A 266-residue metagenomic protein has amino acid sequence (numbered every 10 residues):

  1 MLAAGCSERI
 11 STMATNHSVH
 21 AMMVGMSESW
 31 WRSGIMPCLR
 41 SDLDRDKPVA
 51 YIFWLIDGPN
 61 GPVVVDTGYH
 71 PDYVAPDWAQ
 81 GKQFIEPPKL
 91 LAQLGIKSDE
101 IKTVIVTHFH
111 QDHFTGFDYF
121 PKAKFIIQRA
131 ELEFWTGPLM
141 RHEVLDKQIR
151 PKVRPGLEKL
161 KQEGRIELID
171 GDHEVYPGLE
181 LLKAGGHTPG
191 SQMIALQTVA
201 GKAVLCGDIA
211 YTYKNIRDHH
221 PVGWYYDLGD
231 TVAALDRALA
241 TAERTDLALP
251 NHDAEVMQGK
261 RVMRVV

Functional and structural regions predicted by a protein language model:
M1-T12: N-terminal amphipathic/basic-hydrophobic helices that include classical n-h-c signal peptides and signal-anchor
E8-I10, M26-K89, Q93, M193-G207: Conserved beta-strand hairpin/beta-sheet module of binuclear metal-dependent hydrolase folds, prominently
V24, T67-Y69, F109, A130-E131 (+3 more regions): Active-site metal-binding loops of divalent metal-dependent hydrolases
L39, P76-G81, R141-V144, H219-Y225: Short glycine-enriched, charge-decorated loop/helix-capping segments at active-site entrances that position
W78-I127: Active-site metal-binding motif and surrounding structural segment of the metallo-beta-lactamase
G81-I85, K89, M193, Q197-V266: Cap/insert and terminal regions of metallo-dependent hydrolase folds
I85-I96, E100, A130-K183, G229-D246 (+1 more regions): Metallo-beta-lactamase
V104-F114, A184-S191, L249-A254: Histidine-centered catalytic micro-motifs
